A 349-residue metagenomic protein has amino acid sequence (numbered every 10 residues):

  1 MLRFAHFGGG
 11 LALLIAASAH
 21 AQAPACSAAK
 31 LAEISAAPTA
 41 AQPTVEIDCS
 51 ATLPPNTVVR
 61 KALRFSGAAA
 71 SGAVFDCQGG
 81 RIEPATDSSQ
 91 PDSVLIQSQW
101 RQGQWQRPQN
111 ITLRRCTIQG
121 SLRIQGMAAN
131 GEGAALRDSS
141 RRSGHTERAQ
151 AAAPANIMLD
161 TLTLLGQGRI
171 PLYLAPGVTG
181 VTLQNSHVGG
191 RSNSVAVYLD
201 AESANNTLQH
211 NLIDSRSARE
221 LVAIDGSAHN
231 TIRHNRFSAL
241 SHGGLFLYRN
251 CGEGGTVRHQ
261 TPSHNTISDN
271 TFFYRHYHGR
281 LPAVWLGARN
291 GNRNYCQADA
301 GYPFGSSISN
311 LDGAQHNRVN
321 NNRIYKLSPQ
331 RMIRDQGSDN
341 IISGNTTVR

Functional and structural regions predicted by a protein language model:
M1-F4: Positively charged n-region of N-terminal signal peptides that target proteins for export
H6-A16: Bacterial N-terminal signal peptides
Q22-R349: Extracellular parallel beta-helix/beta-solenoid repeat domains
